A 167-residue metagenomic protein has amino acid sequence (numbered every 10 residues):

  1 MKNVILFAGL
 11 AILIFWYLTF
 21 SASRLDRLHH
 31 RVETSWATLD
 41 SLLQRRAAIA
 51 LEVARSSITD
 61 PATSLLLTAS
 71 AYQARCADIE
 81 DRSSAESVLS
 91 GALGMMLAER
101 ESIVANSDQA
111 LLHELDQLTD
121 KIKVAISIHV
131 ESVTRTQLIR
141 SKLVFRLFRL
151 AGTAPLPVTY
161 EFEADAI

Functional and structural regions predicted by a protein language model:
K2-I167: A helix-centric hydrophobic-segment signal that preferentially recognizes long, alpha-helical stretches used
